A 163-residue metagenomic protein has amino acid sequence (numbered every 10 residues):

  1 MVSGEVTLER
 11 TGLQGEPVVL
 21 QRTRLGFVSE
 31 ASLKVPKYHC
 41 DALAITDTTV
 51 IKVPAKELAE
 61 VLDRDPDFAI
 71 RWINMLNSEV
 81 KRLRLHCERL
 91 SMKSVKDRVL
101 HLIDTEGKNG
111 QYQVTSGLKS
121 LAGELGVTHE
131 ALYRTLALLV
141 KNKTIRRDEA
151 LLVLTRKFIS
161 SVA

Functional and structural regions predicted by a protein language model:
M1-E9, R24-G26: Glycine- and acidic-residue-biased ligand/ion/polar-headgroup-sensing regions
S3, T46-D47, D148-E149: Residue-level signal for tight coil/turn positions that link beta-strands
V6-V18: A short beta-strand-loop-beta hairpin characteristic of the jelly-roll/cupin
E9, E30-A31, V61, L102 (+1 more regions): Residues that scaffold the ATP/ADP-binding catalytic core of kinase and kinase-like folds
V19-N74: Cyclic-nucleotide recognition modules
D63, D67-H129: Polybasic "coupling" helices that flank or enter modular domains
D104-A163: Phosphate-/nucleic-acid-contacting segments
